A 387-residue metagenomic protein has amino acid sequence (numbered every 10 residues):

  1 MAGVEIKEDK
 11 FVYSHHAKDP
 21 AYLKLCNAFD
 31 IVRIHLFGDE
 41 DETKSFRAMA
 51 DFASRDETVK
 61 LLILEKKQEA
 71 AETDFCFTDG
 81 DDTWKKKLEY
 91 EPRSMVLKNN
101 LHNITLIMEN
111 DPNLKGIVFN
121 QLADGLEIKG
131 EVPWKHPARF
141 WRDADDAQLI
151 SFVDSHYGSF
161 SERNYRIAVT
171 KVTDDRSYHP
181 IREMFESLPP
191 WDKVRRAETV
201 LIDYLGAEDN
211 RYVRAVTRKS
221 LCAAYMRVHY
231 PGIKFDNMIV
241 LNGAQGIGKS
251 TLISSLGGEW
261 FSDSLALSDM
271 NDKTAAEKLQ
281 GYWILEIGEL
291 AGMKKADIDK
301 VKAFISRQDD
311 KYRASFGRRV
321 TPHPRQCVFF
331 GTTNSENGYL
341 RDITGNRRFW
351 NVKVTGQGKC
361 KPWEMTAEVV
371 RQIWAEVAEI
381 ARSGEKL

Functional and structural regions predicted by a protein language model:
M1-C26, R47-R196, R211-A215, N337: N-terminal nucleic-acid engagement/recognition segments and initiation subdomains in replication, restriction
H15-A17, A244, G288: Structured loops at beta-to-helix junctions and adjacent beta-edge loops in soluble globular domains
D19-S45: Short metal-binding segments enriched for Cys and/or His
A28, V32-H35, I202-N210, I287: Glycine- and acidic
F37-E42, R227-K234, G384-K386: Short helix-capping/linker segments at secondary-structure and domain boundaries
R163-H179, I233-N237, S262-L265, M270-D297 (+2 more regions): Feature primarily recognizes SF3-like P-loop helicase cores of small DNA viruses
V172-G281: P-loop NTPase catalytic core of nucleic-acid-dependent motor ATPases
